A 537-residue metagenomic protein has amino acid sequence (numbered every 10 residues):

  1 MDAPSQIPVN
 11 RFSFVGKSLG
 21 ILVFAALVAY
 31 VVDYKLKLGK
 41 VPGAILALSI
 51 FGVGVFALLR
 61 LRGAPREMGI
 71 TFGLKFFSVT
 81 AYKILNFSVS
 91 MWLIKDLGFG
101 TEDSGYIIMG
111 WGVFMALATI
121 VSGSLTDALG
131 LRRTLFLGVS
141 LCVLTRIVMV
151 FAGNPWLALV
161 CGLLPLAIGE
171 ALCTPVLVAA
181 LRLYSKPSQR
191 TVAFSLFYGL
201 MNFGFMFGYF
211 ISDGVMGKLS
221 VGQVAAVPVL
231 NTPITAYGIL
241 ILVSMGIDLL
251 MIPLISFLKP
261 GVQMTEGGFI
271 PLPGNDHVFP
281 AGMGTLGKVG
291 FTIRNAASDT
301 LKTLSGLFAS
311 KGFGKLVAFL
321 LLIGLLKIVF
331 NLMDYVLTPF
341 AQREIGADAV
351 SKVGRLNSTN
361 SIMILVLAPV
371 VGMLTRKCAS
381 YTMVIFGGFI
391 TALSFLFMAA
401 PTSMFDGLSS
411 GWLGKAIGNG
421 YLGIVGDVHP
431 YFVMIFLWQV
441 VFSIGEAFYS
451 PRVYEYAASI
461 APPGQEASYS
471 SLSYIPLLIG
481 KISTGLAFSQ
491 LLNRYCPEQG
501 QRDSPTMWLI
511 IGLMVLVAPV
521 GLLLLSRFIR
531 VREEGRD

Functional and structural regions predicted by a protein language model:
M1-M68, P187-T191, S212-D334, Q342-A349 (+1 more regions): Intracellular loop-helix junctions on the cytosolic face of multi-pass helical membrane proteins
F76, L157-C173, S409-Y449: Hydrophobic core of transmembrane alpha-helices in multi-pass small-molecule transporters, especially MFS/SLC-type
F87-S104, Y335-G354: Short amphipathic helix-loop junctions that connect adjacent transmembrane helices in Major Facilitator Superfamily/SLC
M115-L117, K352-K377, G387, T391-M398: Transmembrane alpha-helices of Major Facilitator/SLC transporters
A118-L131, M216, V366-M383, L492: Helix-to-loop junctions at the C-terminal end of transmembrane segments in multipass secondary transporters
S140-P155, F389-V428: C-terminal ends and interior cores of transmembrane alpha-helices in multi-pass membrane transporters/permeases
L172-K186, F448-P462: Intracellular juxtamembrane helix-capping segments at the cytosolic ends of symmetry-related transmembrane helices
T191-S220, I247-D248, N357-S361, L472-F488: Glycine-rich segments within core transmembrane alpha-helices of 12-TM secondary carriers
